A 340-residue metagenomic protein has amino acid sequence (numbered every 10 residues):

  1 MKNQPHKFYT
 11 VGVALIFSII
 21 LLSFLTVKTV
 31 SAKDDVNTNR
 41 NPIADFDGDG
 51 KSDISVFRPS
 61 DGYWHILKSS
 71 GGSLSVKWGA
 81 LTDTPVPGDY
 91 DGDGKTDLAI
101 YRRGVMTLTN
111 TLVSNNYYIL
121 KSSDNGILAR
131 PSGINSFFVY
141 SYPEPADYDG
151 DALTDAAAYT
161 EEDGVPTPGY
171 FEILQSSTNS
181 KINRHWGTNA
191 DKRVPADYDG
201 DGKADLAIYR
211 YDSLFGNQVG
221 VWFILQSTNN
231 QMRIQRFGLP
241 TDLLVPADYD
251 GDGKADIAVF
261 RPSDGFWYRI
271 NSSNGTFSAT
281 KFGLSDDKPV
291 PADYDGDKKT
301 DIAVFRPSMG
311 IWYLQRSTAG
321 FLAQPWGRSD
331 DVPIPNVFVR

Functional and structural regions predicted by a protein language model:
K2-L15: Bacterial N-terminal signal peptides that target proteins for export
G12-F24: Bacterial N-terminal signal peptides
F24-D34: Sec-dependent signal peptide cleavage junction
K33-R340: Trp/Gly-enriched beta-strand/coil motifs that build multi-repeat beta-propeller-like domains and related W-rich binding
